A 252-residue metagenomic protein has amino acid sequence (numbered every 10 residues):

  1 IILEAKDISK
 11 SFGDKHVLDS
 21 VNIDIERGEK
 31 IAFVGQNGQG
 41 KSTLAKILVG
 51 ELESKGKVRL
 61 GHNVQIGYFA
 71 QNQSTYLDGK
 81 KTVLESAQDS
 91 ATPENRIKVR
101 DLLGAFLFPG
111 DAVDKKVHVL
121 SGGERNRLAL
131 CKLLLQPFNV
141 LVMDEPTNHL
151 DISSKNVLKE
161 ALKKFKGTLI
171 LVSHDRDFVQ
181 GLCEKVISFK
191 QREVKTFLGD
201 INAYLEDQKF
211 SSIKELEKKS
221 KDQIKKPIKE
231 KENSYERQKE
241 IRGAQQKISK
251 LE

Functional and structural regions predicted by a protein language model:
I2-E252: ABC ATP-binding cassette signature C-motif
